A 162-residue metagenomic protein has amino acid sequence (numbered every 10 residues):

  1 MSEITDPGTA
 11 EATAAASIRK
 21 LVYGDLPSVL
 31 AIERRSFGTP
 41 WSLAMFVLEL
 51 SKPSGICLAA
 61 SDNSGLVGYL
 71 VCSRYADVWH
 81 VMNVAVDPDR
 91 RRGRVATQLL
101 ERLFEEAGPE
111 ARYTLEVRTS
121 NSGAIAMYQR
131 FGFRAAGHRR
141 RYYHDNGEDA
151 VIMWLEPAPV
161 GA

Functional and structural regions predicted by a protein language model:
S2, T114-E116, R134-V151: Conserved catalytic-core motifs of GNAT/GCN5-like acyltransferases
S2-P7, E11, A16, K20-R91 (+2 more regions): Acetyl-CoA-dependent GNAT
S54, D77, N121, Y143-D149: Short acidic/glycine-enriched loop/turn segments that link adjacent beta-strands
D77-M82, A111-Y113, D149: A generic structural signal for short beta-strands and their flanking turns/coil linkers
D87-E101, R118-A126, R130-F131: Conserved glycine-rich acetyl-CoA-binding loop
E106, A126, A136-G137: Subset of Sec-pathway N-terminal targeting signals
A107-V117: Conserved GNAT acetyl-CoA-binding A-motif
